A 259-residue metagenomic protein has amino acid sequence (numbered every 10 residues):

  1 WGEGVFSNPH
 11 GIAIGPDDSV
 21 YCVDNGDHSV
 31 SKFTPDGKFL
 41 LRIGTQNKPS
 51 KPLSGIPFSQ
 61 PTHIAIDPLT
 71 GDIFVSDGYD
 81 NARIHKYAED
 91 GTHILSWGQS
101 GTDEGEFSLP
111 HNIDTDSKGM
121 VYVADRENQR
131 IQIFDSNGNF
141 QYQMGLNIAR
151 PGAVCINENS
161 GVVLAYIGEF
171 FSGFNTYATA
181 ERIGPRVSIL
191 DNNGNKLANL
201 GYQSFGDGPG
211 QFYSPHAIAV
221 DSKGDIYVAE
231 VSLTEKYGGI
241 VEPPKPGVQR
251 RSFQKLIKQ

Functional and structural regions predicted by a protein language model:
W1-Q259: Eukaryotic scaffold repeat domains enriched in small/polar residues
